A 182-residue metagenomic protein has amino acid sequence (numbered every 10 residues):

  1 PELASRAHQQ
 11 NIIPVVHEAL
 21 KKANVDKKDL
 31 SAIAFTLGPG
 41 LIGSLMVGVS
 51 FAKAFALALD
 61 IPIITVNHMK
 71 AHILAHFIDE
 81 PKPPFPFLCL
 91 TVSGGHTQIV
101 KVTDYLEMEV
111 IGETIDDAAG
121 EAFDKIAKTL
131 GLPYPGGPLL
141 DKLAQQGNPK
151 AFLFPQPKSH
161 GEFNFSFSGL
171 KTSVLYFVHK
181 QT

Functional and structural regions predicted by a protein language model:
P1-P39, H68, H72: N-terminal beta-alpha supersecondary unit
D26-D29, F51-H68: Nucleotide and nucleotide-moiety/phosphate-recognizing core
A34-T36, N67, L88-S93, V100: Short beta-strand segments
F35-D60: Short Gly/Thr/Asp-enriched flexible loops that form oxyanion-binding sites at enzyme active sites
K53, L57, I78-D79, K128 (+1 more regions): Short, well-ordered alpha-helices that flank and scaffold nucleotide-derived cofactor binding pockets
T65-L88: Conserved phosphate-binding catalytic cores of ATP/NTP-utilizing and phosphoryl-transfer enzymes
P84, T91-V92, I99-T182: A short helix-loop
